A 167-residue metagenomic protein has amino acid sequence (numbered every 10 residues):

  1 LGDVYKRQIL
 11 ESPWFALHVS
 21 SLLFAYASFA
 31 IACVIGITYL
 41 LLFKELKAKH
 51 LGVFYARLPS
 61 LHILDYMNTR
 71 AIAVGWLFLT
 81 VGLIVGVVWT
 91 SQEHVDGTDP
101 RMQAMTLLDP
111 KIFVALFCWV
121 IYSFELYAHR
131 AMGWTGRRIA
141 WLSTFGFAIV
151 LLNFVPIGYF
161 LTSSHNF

Functional and structural regions predicted by a protein language model:
L1-Y5: Short, small-residue-biased leader/transition segments that mark boundaries at the very start of proteins
K6-P13, E93-Q103, S163-N166: Membrane-interface helix termini and inter-helical loops of multi-pass transporters
Q8-A25, H62-T69, R101-F113: Short aromatic-rich membrane-water interface segments that cap or initiate transmembrane helices in multi-pass membrane
S21-Y39, A115-L126: Hydrophobic cores of alpha-helical transmembrane segments in multi-pass inner/ER membrane proteins, independent
L46-H62: Juxtamembrane inter-helical linkers in multi-pass membrane proteins
G75-E93: Alpha-helical transmembrane segments and their membrane-interface junctions in multi-pass membrane proteins
Y127-I149: Interfacial loop-to-transmembrane junctions
L152-F167: Juxtamembrane boundary at the C-terminal end of a transmembrane helix
